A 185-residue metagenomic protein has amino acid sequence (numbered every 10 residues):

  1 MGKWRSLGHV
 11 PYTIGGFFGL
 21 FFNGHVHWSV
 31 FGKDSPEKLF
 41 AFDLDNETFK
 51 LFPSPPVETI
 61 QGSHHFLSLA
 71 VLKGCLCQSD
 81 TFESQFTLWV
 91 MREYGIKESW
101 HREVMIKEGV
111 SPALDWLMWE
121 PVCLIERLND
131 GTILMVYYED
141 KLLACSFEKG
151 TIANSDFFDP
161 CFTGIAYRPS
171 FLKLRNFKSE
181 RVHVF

Functional and structural regions predicted by a protein language model:
M1-F185: Short, conserved recognition motifs on repeat-domain binding surfaces
